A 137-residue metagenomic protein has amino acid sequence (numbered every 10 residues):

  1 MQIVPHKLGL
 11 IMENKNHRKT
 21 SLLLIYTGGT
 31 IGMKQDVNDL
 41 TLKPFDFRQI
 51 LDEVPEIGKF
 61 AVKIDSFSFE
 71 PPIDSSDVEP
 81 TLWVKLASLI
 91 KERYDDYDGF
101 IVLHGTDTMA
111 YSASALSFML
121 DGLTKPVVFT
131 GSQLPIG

Functional and structural regions predicted by a protein language model:
H6-G137: Active-site histidine-anchored catalytic micro-motif
